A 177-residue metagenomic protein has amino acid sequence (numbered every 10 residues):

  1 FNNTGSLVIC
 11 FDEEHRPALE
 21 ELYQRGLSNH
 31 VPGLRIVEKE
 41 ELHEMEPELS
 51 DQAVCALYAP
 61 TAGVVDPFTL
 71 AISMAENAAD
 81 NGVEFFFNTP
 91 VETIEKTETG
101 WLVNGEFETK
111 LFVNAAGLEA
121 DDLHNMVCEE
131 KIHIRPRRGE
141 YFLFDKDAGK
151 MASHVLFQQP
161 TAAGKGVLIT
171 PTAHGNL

Functional and structural regions predicted by a protein language model:
F1-M45, G166-V167: Dinucleotide-binding Rossmann-like beta1-alpha1 core, especially the glycine-rich loop that anchors the ADP
F1-N2, L111-L177: Active-site substrate-recognition segment that forms the wall of the catalytic cavity or substrate channel
S6-C10, A56-Y58, Y141: Short aromatic/hydrophobic contact patches that present stacked aromatics for nucleic-acid/ligand binding
I9, T93-I94, I169-P171: A structural signal for short hydrophobic beta-strand segments in well-ordered beta-sheet cores
E14-P17, M45-V54, E95-L102, F107: A short, glycine/Asx- and small/polar-enriched loop/turn that sits immediately N-terminal to a beta-strand
R35-E38, F86-F87, N114: General beta-strand structural signal in soluble alpha/beta enzymes
L57-V103, F107-L111: Helical element adjacent to the flavin cofactor pocket in flavoenzyme catalytic cores
